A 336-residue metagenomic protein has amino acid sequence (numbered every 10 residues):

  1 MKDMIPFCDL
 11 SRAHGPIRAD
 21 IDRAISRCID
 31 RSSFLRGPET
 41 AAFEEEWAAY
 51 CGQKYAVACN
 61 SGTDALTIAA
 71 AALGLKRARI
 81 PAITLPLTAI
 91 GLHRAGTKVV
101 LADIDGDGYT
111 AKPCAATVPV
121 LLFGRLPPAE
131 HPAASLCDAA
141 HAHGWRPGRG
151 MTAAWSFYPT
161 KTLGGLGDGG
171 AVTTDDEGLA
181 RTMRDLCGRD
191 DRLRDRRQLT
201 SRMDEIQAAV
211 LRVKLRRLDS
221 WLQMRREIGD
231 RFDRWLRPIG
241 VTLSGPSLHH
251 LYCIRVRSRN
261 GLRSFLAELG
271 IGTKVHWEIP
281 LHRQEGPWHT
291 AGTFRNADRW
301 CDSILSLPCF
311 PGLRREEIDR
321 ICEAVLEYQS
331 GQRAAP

Functional and structural regions predicted by a protein language model:
K2, L10-S11, R23, P38-E46 (+3 more regions): PLP-dependent aminotransferase class I/II
K2-L35: Glycine-rich phosphate-binding segment of PLP-dependent enzymes
R12, L85, G106, G124 (+3 more regions): Short, glycine/acidic-enriched loop or turn micro-motifs at the edges of active sites
S33-A78, I90-A95, L101: Phosphate-binding glycine-rich loop
I83-A89: Conserved coil-to-alpha-helix start sites within the AMP-binding
A89, G96-G108, K274: Short beta-strand->loop structural element characteristic of the AMP-binding/adenylate-forming
G91-L92, T162, I206: Hydrophobic/aromatic ligand-binding patch that stacks against planar heteroaromatic rings of cofactors or nucleotides
D105-G165, A171-T173, E177-R181, S306: Active-site phosphate-binding strand-loop segment of PLP-dependent enzymes
